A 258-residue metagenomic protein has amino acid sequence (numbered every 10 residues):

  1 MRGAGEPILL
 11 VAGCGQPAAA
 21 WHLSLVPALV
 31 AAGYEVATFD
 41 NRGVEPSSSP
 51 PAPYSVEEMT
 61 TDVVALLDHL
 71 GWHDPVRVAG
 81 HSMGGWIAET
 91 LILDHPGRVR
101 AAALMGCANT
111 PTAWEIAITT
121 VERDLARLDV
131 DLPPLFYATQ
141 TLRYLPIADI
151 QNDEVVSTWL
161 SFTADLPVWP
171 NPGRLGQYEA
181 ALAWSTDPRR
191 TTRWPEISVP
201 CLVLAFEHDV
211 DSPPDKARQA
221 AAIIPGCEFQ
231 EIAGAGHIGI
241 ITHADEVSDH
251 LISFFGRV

Functional and structural regions predicted by a protein language model:
M1-S49: Conserved HGGG/HGGXW glycine-rich cap/lid loop of the alpha/beta-hydrolase fold
A37-T38, G43-A79, D249: Active-site loop/oxyanion-hole signature of alpha/beta-hydrolase fold enzymes
G85-P96, A102: Short glycine-enriched nucleophile-adjacent loop and the immediately C-terminal alpha-helix near the catalytic center
L93, A101-D131: Flexible "cap/lid" loop of the alpha/beta hydrolase fold
L135-P188, R193: Conserved alpha/beta-hydrolase catalytic His-Asp/Glu region
I197, V203-A205: Short beta-strand/loop motif that positions the catalytic acidic residue of the alpha/beta-hydrolase fold
V210-K216: Conserved alpha/beta-hydrolase "acid-adjacent" motif
C227-V258: Catalytic active-site module of serine/aspartate enzymes centered on a nucleophile-bearing elbow/loop
